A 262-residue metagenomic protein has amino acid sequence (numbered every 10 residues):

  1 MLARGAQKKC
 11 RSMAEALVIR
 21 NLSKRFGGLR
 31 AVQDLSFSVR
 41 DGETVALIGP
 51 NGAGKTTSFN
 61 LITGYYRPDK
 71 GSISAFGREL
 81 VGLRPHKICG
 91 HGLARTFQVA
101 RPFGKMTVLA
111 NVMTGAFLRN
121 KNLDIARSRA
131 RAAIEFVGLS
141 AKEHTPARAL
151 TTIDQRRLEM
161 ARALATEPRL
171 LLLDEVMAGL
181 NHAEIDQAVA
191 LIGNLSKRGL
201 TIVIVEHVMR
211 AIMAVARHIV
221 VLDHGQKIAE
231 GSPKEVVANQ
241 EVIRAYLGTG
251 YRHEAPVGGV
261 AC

Functional and structural regions predicted by a protein language model:
A3-A6: Acidic, Ala/Val/Gly-enriched low-complexity intrinsically disordered segments
A14-C262: Glycine-rich phosphate-binding loops of nucleotide-dependent enzymes
